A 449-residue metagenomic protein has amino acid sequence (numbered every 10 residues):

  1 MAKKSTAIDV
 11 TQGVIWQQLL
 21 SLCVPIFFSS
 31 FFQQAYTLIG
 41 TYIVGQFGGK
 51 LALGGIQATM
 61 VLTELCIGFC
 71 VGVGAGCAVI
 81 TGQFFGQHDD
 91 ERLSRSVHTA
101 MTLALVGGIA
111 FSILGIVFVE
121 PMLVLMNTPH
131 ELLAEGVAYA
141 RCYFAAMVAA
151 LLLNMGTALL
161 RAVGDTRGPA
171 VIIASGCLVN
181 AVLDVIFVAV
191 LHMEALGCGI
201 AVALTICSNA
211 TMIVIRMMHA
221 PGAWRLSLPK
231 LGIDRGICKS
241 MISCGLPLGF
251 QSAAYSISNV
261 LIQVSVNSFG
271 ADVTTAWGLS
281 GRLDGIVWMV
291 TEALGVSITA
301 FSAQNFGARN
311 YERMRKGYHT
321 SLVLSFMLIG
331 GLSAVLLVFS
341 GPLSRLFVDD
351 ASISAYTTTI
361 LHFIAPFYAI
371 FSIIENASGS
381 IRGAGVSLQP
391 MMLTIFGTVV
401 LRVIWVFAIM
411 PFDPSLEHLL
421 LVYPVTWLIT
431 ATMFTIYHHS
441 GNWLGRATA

Functional and structural regions predicted by a protein language model:
M1-C23, T81-V148, V190-L246, S302-F367 (+1 more regions): Short alpha-helical transmembrane segments in multi-pass integral membrane proteins
V10-F47, V61-G76, I80, L105-S112 (+4 more regions): N-terminal transmembrane alpha-helices
S21-G40, C142, L153, G176 (+4 more regions): Transmembrane helical elements of multi-pass membrane transporters/channels
A35-G54, L123-H130, I186-M193, A253-R282 (+4 more regions): Helix-terminus/linker motif at the lipid-water interface of multi-pass membrane proteins
G48-V61, G136, A140, G199 (+3 more regions): Small-residue hotspots at the loop-to-helix junctions and early N-terminal turns of transmembrane alpha-helices
L53-I113, A150-P169, A276-S340, F371-L393 (+1 more regions): Small-residue-rich hydrophobic transmembrane alpha-helices
L65-G68, N180-D184, A210-V214, I286-M289 (+3 more regions): Hydrophobic transmembrane alpha-helices of multi-pass small-molecule transporters
G74, Y143-R161, P169-N180, C198-I213 (+4 more regions): Short runs within selected transmembrane alpha-helices of multi-pass transporters and secretion channels
